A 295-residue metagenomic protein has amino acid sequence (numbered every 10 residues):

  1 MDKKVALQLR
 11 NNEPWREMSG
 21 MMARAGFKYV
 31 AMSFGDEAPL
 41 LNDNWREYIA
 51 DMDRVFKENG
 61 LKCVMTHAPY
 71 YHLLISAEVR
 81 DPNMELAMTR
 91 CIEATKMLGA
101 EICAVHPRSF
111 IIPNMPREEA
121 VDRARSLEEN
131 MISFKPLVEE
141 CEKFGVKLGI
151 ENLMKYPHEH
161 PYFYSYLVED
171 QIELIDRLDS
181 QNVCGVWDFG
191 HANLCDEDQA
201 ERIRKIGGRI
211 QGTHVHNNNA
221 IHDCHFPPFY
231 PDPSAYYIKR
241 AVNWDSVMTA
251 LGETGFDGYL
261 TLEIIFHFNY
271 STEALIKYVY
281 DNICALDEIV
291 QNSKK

Functional and structural regions predicted by a protein language model:
M1-K4, N12-G26, K57, E85 (+2 more regions): Histidine-acidic metal/acid-base catalytic patches
M1-V5, V64-L74, F110-R117: N-terminal small/glycine-rich loop or linker at the start of catalytic domains across soluble metabolic enzymes
N11-E13, F34-D36, P69-H72, S109-I111 (+4 more regions): Active-site-proximal loop/turn and secondary-structure-junction residues that shape catalytic pockets, frequently
E13-E17, K57-E58, I75-C184, A274: Active-site acidic/histidine proton-transfer and metal-coordination neighborhood in alpha/beta enzyme cores
K28-Y29, K62, E101, K147 (+1 more regions): Residue-level detector of anion-binding/catalytic polar loops
A31, M65, A104, G149 (+3 more regions): Conserved beta-strand positions in the central sheet of alpha/beta enzyme cores
A31-F56: Glycine-rich, proline-tolerant flexible connector loops at the mouths of alpha/beta enzymes
P39, E78-D81, A120-V121, P227-S234: Short glycine-enriched, charge-decorated loop/helix-capping segments at active-site entrances that position
